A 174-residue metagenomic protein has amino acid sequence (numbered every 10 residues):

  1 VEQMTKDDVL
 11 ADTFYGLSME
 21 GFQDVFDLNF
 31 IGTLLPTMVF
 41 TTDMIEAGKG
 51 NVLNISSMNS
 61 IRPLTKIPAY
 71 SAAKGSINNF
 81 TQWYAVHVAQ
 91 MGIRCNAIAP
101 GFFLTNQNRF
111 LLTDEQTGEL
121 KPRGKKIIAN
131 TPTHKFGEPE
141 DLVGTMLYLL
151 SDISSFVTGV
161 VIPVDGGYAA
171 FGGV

Functional and structural regions predicted by a protein language model:
T5-L34, K49, L53, I77 (+2 more regions): Catalytic Tyr-X3-Lys loop
D8-D12, Q90, F102-N130, F171-V174: A glycine/serine/threonine-rich, flexible loop-to-helix segment that serves as the NAD(P) cofactor-binding "lid"
G21-Q23, I31, A97, L120-I153 (+2 more regions): C-terminal helical subdomain
T37, A73: Active-site helix of classical SDR
T42, V86-A89, S155: Alpha-helical segment proximal to the catalytic Tyr-Lys
S57: Residue(s) in the substrate-gating loop at a strand-loop-helix junction that position the organic substrate next
R62, L147, T158-V174: Short C-terminal tail/terminal secondary-structure segment of NAD(P)H-dependent dehydrogenase/reductase domains
A89, R94, V157-G159: Short, small/polar-rich loop/turn modules that mediate ligand/substrate recognition or access, typified
